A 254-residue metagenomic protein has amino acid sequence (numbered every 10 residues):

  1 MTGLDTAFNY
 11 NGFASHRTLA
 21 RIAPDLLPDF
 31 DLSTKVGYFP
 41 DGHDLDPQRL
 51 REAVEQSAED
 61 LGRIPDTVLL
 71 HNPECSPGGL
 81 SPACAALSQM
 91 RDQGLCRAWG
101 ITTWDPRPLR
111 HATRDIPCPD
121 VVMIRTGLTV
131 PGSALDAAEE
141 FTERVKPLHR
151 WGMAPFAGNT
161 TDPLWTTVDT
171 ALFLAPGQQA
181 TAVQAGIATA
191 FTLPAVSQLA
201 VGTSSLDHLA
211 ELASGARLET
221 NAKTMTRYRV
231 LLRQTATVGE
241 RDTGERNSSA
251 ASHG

Functional and structural regions predicted by a protein language model:
M1-F30: N-terminal binding-site loop/beta-alpha segment at the start of enzyme catalytic domains that lines or forms
G3, L32, L148-R150: Hydrophobic beta-strand scaffold residues
L4, P65, W99: Glycine-centered flexible beta-alpha turn that most often forms the glycine-rich phosphate-binding loop
N9-G12, N72-G254: Beta/alpha (TIM)-barrel catalytic core signal, keyed to glycine-rich beta->alpha loops juxtaposed to Asp/Glu that bind
L19-D31, E55-R63, Q89-R91, A112-P117 (+1 more regions): Acidic (Asp/Glu)-rich catalytic clusters
P28-D41, L70-H71: A short, structured active-site edge motif that brings together acidic residues
H43-Q56: Glycine/small-residue-rich loop that forms an oxyanion/phosphate-binding "nest" at active or ligand-binding sites
A58-P77: Active-site groove signature of glycoside hydrolases
